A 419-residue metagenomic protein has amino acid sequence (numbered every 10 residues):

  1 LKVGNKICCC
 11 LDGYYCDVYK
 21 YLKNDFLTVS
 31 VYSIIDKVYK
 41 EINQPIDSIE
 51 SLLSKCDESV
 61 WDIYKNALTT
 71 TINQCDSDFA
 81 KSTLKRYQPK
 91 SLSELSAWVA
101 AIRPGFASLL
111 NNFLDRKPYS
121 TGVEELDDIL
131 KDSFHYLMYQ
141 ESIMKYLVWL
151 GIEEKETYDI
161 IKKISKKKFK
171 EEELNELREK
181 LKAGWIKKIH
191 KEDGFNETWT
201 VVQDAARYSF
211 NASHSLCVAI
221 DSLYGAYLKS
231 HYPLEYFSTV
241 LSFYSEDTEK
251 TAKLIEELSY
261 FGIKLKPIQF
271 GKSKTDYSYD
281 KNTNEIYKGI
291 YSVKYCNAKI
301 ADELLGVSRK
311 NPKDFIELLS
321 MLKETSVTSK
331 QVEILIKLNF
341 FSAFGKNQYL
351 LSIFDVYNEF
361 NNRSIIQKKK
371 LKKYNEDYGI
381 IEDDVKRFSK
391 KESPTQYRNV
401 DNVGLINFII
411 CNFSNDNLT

Functional and structural regions predicted by a protein language model:
L1-T419: Noncatalytic, beta-rich nucleic-acid-contacting surfaces in large DNA/RNA-processing enzymes
